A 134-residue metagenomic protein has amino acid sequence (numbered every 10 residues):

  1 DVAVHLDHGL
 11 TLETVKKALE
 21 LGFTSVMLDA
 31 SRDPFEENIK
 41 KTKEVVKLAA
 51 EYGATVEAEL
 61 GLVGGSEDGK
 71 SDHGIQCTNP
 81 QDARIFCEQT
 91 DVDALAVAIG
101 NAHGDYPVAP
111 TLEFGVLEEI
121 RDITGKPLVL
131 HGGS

Functional and structural regions predicted by a protein language model:
A3, H8-P127: Alpha/beta enzyme core
G132-S134: Short acidic/histidine-rich active-site segments
